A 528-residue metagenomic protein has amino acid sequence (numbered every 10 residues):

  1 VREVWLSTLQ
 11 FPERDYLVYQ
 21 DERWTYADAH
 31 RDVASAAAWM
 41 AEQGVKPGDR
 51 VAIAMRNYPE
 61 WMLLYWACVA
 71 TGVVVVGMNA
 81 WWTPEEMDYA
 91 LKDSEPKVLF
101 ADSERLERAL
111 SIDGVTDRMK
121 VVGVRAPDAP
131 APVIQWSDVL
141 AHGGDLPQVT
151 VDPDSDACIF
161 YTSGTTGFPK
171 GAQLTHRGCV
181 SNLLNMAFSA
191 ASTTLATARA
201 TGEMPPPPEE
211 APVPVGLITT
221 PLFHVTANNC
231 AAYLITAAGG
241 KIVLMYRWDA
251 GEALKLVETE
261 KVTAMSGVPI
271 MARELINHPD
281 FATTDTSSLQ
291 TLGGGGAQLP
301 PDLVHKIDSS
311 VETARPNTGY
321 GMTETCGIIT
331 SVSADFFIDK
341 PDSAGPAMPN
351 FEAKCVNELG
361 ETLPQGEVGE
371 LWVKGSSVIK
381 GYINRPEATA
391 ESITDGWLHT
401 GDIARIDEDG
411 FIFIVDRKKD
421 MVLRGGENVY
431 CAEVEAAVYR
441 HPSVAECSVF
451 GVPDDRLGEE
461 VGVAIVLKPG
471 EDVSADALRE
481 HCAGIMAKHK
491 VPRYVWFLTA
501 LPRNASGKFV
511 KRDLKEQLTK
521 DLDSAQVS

Functional and structural regions predicted by a protein language model:
E13-Y58, M62-W66, T83-D88, S137: Conserved AMP-binding/adenylate-forming core of the ANL superfamily
D21, E107-D156, F168, V180 (+1 more regions): ANL superfamily adenylate-forming
T25-D28, A157-N185, T193: Conserved AMP-binding A3 loop
E42-Q43, A70-D138, P469-E471: Structural core segment of the AMP-binding/adenylate-forming
W82, D88-Y89, L99-A101, L359 (+7 more regions): AMP-binding/adenylate-forming catalytic core of the ANL superfamily
G143-Y161, F168, P206-V215, F351: Conserved pre-ATP/AMP-binding loop-to-beta segment of ANL
V180-T219, F223-T263, H278: Conserved AMP-binding/adenylation subdomain of ANL enzymes
A237-G240, T259-G267, I276-D339, E352 (+1 more regions): Gly/Ser/Thr-rich phosphate-binding loop
